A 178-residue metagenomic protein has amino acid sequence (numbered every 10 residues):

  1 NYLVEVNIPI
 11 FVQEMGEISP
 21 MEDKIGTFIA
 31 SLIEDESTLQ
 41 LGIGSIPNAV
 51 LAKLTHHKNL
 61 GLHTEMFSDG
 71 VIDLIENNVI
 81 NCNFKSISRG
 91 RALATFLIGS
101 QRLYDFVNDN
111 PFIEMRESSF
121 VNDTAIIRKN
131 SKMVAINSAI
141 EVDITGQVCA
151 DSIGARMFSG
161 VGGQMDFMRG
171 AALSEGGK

Functional and structural regions predicted by a protein language model:
N1-K178: Conserved phosphate- and dinucleotide-binding cores of soluble alpha/beta proteins, encompassing both enzyme active
